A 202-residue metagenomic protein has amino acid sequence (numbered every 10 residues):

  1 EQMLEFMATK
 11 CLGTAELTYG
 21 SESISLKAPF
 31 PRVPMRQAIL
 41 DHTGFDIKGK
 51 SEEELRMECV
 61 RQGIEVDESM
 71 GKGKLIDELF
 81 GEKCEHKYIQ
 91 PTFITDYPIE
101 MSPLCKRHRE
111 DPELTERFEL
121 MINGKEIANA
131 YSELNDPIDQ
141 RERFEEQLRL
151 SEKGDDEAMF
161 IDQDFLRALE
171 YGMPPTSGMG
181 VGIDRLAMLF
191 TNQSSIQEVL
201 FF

Functional and structural regions predicted by a protein language model:
E1-F202: Class II aminoacyl-tRNA synthetase catalytic cores and aaRS-like
